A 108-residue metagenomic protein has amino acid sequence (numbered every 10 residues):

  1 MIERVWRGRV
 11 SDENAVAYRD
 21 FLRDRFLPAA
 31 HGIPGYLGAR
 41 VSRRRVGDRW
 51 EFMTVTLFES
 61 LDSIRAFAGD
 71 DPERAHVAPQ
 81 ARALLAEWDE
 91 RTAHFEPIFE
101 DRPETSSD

Functional and structural regions predicted by a protein language model:
I2-G8: Active-site-flanking beta-strand signature of metal-NTP-handling nucleotidyl enzymes and homologous cyclase-like
V5, A17, M53: Amphipathic alpha-helical recognition patches that constitute DNA-binding helices
W6, L22, A39: GIY-YIG nuclease signature motif recognition
R9, S42, V55-L57: Short hydrophobic/aromatic beta-strand micro-patches that form the beta-sheet surface supporting nucleotide- or nucleic
R9-L22: Short, surface-exposed ligand-recognition loops at beta-strand->loop->(often short) alpha-helix junctions that present
D24-I33, L57-H94: An amphipathic, aromatic/His-enriched active-site/gating alpha helix that lines ligand/cofactor pockets
L27-M53: Short, glycine- and small/hydrophobic-rich beta-strand elements in well-ordered beta-sheets
R40-W50, H76-D108: Glycine-rich beta-strand-turn "strand-cap" elements at beta-sheet edges
